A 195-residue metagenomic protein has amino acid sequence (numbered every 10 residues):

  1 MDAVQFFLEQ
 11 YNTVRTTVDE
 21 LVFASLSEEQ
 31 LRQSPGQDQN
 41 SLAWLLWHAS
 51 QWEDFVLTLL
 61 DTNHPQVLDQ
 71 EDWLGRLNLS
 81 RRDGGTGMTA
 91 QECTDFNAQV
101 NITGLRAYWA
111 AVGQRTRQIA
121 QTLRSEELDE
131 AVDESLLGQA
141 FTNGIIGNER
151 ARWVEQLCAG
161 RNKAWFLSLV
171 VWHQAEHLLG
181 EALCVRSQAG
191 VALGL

Functional and structural regions predicted by a protein language model:
M1-Q10: N-terminal export signals and maturation junctions of secreted/periplasmic proteins
Y11, R15-D19, W109-T116: Hydrophobic alpha-helical core bundles mediating ligand binding, dimerization, or RNAP-core interactions
T16, E20, A43-L46: Short amphipathic alpha-helical segments
E20-L31: Short amphipathic alpha-helical segments and their helix-coil junctions
Q30-M88, Q114-R117, Q121, D133-L195: Short, contiguous alpha-helical
T86-F96: Cytochrome P450 catalytic-domain helical core, especially the substrate-recognition surface and oxygen-activation
D95-Y108: A short, structured beta-strand-centered segment in the mid-to-C-terminal lobe of catalytic cores from group-transfer
T122-L128: Proline-centered turn/helix-capping motifs that create local helix->coil transitions or kinks
